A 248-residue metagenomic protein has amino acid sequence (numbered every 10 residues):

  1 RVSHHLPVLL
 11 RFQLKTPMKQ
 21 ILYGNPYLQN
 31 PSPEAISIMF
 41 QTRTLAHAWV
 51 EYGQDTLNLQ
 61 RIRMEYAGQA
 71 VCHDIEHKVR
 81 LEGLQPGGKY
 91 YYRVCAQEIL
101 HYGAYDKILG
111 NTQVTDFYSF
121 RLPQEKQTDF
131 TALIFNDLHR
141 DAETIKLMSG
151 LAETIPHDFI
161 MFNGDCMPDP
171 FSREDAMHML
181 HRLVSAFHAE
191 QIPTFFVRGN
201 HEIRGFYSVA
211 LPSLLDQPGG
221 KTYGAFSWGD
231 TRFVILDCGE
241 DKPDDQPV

Functional and structural regions predicted by a protein language model:
R1-T16, R232: Extracellular low-complexity, Gly/Ser/Thr-rich intrinsically disordered linkers and protease-sensitive activation/hinge
L6, L14-I134, H139, E153-T154: Acidic, histidine-bearing metal-coordination/catalytic regions of metal-dependent phosphoesterases
L9-Q13, E51, A225-S227, I235: Short, well-ordered beta-strand micro-motif
K15, T44-L45, R140, M167 (+2 more regions): Short, solvent-exposed loop/turn segments at secondary-structure junctions
R80-E82, K146-I155, Y223-A225, V248: Short amphipathic alpha-helices and their capping/turn segments at secondary-structure boundaries
V94-R121, E174-V248: Extended active-site neighborhood of metal-dependent phosphoesterases/phosphodiesterases
T128-F206: Conserved, compact domain cores that house catalytic/ligand-binding motifs in diverse enzymes and effector modules
